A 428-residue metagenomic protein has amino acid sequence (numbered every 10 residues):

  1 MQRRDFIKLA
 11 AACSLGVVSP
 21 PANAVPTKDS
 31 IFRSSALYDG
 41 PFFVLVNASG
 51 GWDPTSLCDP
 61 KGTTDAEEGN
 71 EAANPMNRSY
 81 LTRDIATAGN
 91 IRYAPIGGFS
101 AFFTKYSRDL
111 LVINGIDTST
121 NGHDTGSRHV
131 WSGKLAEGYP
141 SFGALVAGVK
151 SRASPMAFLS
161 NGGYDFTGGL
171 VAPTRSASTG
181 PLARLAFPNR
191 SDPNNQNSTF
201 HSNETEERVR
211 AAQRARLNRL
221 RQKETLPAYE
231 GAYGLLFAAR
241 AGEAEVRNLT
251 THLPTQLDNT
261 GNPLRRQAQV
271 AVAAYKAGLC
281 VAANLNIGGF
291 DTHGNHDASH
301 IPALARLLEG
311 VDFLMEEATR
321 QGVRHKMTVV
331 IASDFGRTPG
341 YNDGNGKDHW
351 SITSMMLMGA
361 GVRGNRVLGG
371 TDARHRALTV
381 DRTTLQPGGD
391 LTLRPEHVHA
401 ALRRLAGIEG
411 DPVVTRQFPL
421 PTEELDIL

Functional and structural regions predicted by a protein language model:
Q2-L428: Ligand-binding pockets and gating/stacking loops
